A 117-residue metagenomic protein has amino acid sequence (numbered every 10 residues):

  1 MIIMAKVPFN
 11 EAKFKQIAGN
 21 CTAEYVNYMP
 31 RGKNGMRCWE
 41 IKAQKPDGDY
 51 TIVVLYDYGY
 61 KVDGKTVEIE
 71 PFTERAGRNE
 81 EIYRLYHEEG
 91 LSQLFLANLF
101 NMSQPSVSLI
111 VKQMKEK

Functional and structural regions predicted by a protein language model:
M1-K65: DNA-contacting interfaces and partner/effector-binding or oligomerization modules in DNA-centric proteins
K61-R75: A short, surface-exposed interaction/processing loop segment used at functional sites
T73-L91: Short, amphipathic alpha-helical "recognition" segments used to contact nucleic acids or chromatin
F95-F100: Short alpha-helical "recognition helix" segments of helix-turn-helix
S108-K117: Short, solvent-exposed alpha-helical "recognition" segments
